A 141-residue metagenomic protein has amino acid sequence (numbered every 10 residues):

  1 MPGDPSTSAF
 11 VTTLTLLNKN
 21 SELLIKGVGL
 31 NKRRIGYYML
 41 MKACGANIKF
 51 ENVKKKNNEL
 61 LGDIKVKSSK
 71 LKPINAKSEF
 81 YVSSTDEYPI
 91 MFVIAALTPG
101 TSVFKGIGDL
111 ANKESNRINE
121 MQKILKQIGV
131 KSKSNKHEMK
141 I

Functional and structural regions predicted by a protein language model:
M1-I141: Short, structured segments at the rim of ligand-binding sites
